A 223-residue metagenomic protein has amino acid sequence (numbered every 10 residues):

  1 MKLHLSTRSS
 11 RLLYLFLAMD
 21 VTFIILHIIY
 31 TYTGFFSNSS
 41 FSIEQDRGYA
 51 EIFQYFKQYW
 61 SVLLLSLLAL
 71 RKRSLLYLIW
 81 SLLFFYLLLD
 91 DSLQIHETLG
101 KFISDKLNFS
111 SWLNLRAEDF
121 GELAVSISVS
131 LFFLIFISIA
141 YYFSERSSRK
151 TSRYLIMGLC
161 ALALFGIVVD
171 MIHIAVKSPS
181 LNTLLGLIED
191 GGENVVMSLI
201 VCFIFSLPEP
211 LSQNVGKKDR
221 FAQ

Functional and structural regions predicted by a protein language model:
K2-Q223: Hydrophobic alpha-helical segments at protein termini of multi-pass membrane proteins
